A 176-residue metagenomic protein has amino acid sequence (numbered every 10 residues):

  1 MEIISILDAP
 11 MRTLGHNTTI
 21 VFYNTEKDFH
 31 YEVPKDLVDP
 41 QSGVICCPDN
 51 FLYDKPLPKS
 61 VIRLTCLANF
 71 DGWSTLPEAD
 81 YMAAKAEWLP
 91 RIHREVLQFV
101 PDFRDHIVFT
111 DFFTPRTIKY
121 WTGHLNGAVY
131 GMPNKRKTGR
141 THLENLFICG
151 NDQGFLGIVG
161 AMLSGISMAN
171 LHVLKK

Functional and structural regions predicted by a protein language model:
M1-P56: Mid-domain catalytic core of redox enzymes that form a hydrophobic substrate pocket/lid adjacent to a catalytic redox
M1-R12, A84-R91, V129-K176: C-terminal structured subdomain/cap of oxidoreductase catalytic cores
P10-M11, V38, P56, V61 (+1 more regions): Flavin-binding catalytic cores
V44, Q98-F155: A glycine-rich dinucleotide-binding beta-alpha-beta segment and adjacent secondary-structure elements that constitute
L52-K59, K137-T141: Short glycine/proline-enriched loop/turn "hinge" motifs that connect secondary-structure elements and lie
D54-P56, S74-L76, I158: Extended hydrophobic-aromatic, low-complexity segments
N69-A79: Amphipathic alpha-helix from the class-I
